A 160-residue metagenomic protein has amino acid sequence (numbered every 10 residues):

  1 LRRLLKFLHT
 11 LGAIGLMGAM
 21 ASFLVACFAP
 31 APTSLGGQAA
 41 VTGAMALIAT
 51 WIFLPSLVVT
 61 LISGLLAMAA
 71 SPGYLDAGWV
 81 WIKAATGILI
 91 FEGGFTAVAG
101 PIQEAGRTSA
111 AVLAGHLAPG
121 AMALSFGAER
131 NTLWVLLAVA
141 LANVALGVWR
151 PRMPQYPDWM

Functional and structural regions predicted by a protein language model:
L1-M160: Polytopic transmembrane helical bundles with strong interfacial aromatic enrichment
